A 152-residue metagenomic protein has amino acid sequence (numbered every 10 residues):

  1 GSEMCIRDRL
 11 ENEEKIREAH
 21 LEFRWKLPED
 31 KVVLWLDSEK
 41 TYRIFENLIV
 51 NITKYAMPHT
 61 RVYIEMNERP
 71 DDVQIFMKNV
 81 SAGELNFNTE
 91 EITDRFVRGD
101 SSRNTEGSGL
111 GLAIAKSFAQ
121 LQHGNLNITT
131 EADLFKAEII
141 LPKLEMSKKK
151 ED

Functional and structural regions predicted by a protein language model:
G1-I6: Short, small-residue-biased leader/transition segments that mark boundaries at the very start of proteins
R17, E22-V32: Conserved catalytic submotifs in the C-terminal HATPase_c
V33-D37: Conserved micro-motifs of the catalytic ATP-binding
I52-T53: Short helix-loop "hinge" at the ATP-lid/N-box region of the Bergerat-fold HATPase_c
H59-D71: Short beta-strand/loop element within the Bergerat-fold HATPase_c
E84-V97: Short conserved segment of the HATPase_c
H123-G124: Conserved glycine-rich
